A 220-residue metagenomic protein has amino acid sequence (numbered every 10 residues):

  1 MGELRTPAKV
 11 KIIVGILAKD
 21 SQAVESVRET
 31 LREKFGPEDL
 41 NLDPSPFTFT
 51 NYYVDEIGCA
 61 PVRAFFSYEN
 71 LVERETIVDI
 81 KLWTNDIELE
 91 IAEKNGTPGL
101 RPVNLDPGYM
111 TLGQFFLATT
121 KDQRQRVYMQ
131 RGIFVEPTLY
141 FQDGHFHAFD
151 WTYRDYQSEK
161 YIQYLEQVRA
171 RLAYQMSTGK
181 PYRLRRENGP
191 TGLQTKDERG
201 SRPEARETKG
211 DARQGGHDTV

Functional and structural regions predicted by a protein language model:
G2-G15, F35, S45-T50, V72-A92 (+2 more regions): Long, contiguous binding/interaction regions
S21-E25: Short N-terminal binding/cap micro-motifs at the start of the first secondary-structure element
R28, R32-E38, L42-P44: Short, His- and charge-rich active-site/binding loops that engage polyanionic ligands
S45-V72: Short, charge-patterned binding micro-sites
R186-T219: Intrinsic disorder/low-complexity segments
